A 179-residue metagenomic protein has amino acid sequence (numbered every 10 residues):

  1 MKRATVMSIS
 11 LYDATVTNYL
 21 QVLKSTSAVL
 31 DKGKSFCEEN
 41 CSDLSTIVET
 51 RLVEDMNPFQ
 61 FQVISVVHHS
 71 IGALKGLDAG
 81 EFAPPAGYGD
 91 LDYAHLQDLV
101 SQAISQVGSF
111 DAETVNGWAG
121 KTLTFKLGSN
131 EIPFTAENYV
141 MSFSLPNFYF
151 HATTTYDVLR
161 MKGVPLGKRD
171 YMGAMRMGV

Functional and structural regions predicted by a protein language model:
M1-V6: Short, Lys/Arg-enriched N-terminal segments with co-localized hydrophobic residues within the first ~10-30 amino acids
S8-Q21, D43-H68, A86-L96, G128-N147 (+1 more regions): Alpha-helical scaffold segments that form or flank carboxylate-/histidine-based iron centers
L23, S27-K34, I71-L74, S101-G108 (+1 more regions): Structural signal for well-ordered, non-membrane alpha-helices
K32-C41, F110-G117, M161-L166: Surface-exposed helix-capping loop/turn segments at secondary-structure junctions
C37-S42, E81-A83, L127: Conserved, structured C-terminal
D55-A83, A103-F110: Conserved alpha-helical segments that form or flank metal/cofactor-binding pockets of metalloenzymes
Y88-L159: Acidic/histidine-rich alpha-helical segments that form the ligand environment of transition-metal centers
R160-V179: C-terminal end-helix/capping segment
